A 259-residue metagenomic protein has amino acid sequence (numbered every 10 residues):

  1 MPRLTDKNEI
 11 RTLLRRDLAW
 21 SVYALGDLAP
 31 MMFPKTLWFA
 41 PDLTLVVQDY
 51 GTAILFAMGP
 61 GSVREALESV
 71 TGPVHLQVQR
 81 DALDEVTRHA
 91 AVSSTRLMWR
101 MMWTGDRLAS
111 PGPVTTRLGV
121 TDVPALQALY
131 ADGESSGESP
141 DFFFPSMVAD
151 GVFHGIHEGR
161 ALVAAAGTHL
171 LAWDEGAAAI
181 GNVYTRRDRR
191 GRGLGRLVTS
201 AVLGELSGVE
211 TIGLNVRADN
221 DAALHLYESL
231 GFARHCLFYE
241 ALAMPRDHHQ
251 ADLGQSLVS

Functional and structural regions predicted by a protein language model:
M1-T5, R11-V70, V163-G181: Conserved donor-binding loop and adjoining core beta-sheet/short helix segment in diverse acyl/aminoacyl transferases
M1-V22, W99, T104-E138, L253-S259: Short amphipathic alpha-helix that is part of the acyltransferase structural core
K35, L43-G112: Acyl-donor-binding surface of acyltransferase catalytic domains
G61-S69, T185, G191-L206, L224-S229: Conserved acetyl-CoA-binding loop-helix of GNAT-fold acetyltransferases
V70-R80, T199, L206-V216: Conserved GNAT acetyl-CoA-binding A-motif
Q77-A82, L214-L224, E228, E240-A251: Conserved beta-strand-loop-alpha-helix junction that forms the acyl-donor binding cleft
S94-T104, A233-A251: Conserved catalytic-core motifs of GNAT/GCN5-like acyltransferases
F142-Y184: A conserved beta-strand-loop-helix scaffold within acyl/acetyltransferase catalytic domains
